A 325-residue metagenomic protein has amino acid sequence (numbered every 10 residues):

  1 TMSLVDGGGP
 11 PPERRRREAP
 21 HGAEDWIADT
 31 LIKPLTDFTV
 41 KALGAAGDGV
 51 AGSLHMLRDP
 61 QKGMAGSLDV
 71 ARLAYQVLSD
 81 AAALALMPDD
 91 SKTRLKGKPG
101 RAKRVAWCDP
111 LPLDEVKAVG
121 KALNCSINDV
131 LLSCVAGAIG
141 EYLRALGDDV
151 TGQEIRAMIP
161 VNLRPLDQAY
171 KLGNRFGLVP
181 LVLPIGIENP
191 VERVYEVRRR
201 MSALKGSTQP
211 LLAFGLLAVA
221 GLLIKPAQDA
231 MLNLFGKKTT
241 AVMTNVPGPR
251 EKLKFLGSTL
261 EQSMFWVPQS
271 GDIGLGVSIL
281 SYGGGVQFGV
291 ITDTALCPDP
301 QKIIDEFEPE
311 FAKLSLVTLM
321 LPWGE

Functional and structural regions predicted by a protein language model:
T1-I273, V277-E325: Soluble acyl-CoA-dependent acyltransferase catalytic core bearing the H(X)4D motif
